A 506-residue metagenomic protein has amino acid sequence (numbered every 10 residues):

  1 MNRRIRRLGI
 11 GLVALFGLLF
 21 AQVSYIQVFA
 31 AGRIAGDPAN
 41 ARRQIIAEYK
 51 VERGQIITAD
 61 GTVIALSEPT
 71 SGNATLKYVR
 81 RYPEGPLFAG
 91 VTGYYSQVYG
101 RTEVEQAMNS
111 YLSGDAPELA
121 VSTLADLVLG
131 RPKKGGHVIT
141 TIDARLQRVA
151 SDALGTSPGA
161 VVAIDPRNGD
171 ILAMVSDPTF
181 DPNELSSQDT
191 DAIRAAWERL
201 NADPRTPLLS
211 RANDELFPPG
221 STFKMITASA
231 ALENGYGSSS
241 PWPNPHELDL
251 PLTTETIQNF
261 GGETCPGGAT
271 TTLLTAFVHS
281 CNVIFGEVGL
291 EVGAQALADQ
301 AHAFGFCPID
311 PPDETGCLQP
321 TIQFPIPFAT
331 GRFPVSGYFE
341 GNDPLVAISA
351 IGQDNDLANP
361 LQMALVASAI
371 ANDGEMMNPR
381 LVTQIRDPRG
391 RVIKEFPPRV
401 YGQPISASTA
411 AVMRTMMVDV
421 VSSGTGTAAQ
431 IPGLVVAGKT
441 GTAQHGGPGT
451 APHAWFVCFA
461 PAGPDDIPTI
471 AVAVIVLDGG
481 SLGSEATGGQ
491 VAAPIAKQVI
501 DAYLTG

Functional and structural regions predicted by a protein language model:
M1-R194, P204-S221, S239-S240, Q295-A303 (+4 more regions): Periplasmic/cell-envelope proteins involved in peptidoglycan metabolism and beta-lactam response
R167, I171-S221, I226-D478, G488: Beta-lactam-recognizing serine transpeptidase/beta-lactamase-like catalytic domain environment
